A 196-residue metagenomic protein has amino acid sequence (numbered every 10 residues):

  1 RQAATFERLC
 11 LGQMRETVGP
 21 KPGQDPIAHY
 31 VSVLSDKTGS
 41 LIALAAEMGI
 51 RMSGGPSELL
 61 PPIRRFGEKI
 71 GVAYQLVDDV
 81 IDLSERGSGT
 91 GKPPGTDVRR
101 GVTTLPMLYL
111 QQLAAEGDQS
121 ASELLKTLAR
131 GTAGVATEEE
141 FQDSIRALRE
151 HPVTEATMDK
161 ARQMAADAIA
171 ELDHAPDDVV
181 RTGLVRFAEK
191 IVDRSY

Functional and structural regions predicted by a protein language model:
R1-Y196: All-alpha prenyltransferase/terpene-synthase fold signal
